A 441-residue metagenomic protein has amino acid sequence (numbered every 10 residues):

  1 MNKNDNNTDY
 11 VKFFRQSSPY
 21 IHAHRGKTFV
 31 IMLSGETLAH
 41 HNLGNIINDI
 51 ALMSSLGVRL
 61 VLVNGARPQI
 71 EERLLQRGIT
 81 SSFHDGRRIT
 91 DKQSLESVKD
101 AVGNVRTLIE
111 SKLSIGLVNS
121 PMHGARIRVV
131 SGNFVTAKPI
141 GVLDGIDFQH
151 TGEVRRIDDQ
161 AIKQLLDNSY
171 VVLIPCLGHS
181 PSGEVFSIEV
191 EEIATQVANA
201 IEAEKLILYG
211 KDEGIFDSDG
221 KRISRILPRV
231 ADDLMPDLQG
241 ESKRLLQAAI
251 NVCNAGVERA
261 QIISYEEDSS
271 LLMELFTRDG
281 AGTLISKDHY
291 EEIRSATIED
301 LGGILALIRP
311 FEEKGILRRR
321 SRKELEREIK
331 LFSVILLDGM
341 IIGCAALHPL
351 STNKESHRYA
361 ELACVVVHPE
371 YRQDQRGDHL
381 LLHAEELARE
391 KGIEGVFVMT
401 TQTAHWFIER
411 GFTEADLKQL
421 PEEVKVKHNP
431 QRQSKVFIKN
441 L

Functional and structural regions predicted by a protein language model:
M1-V61: N-terminal glycine-/serine-/threonine-rich phosphate-binding loop
I46, T90-P121, D159-Q160, P175-V197 (+1 more regions): Polyanion-binding loop/helix "lid" in catalytic or ligand-binding cores
L75-L173: Ligand-binding beta-strand-loop-alpha-helix segment within the catalytic cores of soluble metabolic enzymes
D288-R318, Q433-V436: Short amphipathic alpha-helix that is part of the acyltransferase structural core
R319-V367: A conserved beta-strand-loop-helix scaffold within acyl/acetyltransferase catalytic domains
V367, Q373-E386, E390: Conserved acetyl-CoA-binding loop-helix of GNAT-fold acetyltransferases
L387-T401: Conserved GNAT acetyl-CoA-binding A-motif
Q419-L441: C-terminal "cap" of GNAT-fold acetyltransferases
